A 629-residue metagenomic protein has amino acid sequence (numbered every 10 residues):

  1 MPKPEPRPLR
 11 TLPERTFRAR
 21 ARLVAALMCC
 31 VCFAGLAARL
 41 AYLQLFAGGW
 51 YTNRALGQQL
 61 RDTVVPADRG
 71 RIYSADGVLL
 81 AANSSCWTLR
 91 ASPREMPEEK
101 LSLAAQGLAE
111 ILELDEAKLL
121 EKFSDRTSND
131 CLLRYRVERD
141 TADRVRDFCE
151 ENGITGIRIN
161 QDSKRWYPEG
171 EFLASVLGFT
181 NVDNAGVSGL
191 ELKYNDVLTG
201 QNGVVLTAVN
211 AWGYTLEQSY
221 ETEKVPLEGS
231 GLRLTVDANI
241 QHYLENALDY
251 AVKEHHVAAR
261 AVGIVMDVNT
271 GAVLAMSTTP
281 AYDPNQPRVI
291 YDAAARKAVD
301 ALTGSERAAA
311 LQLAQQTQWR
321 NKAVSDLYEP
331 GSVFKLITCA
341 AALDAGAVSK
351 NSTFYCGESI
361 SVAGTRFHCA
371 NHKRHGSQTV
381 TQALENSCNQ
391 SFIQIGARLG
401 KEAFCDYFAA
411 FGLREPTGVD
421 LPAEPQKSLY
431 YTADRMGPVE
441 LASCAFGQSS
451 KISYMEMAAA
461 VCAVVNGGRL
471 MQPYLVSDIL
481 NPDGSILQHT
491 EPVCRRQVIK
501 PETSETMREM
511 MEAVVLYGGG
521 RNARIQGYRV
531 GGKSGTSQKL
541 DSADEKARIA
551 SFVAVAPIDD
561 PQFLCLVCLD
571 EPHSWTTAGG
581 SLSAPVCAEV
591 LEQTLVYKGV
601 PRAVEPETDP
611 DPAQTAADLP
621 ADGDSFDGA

Functional and structural regions predicted by a protein language model:
M1-L302, Q318, L327, E402-G412 (+4 more regions): Periplasmic/cell-envelope proteins involved in peptidoglycan metabolism and beta-lactam response
P2-P6, A81, N210-T222, V268-V333 (+5 more regions): Beta-lactam-recognizing serine transpeptidase/beta-lactamase-like catalytic domain environment
